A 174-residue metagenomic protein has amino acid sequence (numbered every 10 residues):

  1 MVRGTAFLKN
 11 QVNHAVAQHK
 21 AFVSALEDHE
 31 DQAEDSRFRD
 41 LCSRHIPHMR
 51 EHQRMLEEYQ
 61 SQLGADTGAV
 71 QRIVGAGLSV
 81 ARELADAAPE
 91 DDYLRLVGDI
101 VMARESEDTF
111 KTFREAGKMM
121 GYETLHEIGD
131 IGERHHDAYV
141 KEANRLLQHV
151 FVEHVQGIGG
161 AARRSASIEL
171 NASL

Functional and structural regions predicted by a protein language model:
M1-L174: Amphipathic alpha-helical hairpins
